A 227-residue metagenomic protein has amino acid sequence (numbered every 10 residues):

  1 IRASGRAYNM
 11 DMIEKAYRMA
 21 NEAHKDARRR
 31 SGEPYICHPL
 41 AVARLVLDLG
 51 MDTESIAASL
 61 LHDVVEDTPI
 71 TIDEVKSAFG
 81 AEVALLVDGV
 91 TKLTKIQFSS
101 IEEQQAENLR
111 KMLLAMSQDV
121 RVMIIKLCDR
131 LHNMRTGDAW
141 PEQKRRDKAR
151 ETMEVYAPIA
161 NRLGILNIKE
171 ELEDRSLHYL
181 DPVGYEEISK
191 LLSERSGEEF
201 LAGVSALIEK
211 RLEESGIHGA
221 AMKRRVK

Functional and structural regions predicted by a protein language model:
I1-K227: Active-site helical microenvironments for divalent-metal-assisted chemistry
